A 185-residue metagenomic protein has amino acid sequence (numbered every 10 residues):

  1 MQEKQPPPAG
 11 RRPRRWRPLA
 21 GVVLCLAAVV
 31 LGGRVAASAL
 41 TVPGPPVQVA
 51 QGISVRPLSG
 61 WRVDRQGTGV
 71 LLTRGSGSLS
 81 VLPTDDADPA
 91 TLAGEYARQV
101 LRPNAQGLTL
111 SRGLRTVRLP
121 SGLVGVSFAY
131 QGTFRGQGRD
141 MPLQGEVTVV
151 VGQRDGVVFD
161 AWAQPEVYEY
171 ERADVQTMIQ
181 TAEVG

Functional and structural regions predicted by a protein language model:
M1-K4, V47: Intrinsically disordered, low-complexity regions enriched in polar/acidic and amide residues
E3-G10, A39, V63-E169, A173: Conserved polar/disulfide-associated segments of primarily extracytoplasmic proteins
G10-A36: Hydrophobic membrane-insertion alpha-helices, especially the h-region of bacterial N-terminal signal peptides
R14-R15, L19, P46, A50 (+3 more regions): Serine/threonine-rich low-complexity intrinsically disordered regions
A39-Q66: N-terminal "mature-domain start" segment
T177-G185: Charge-rich, low-complexity intrinsically disordered segments
